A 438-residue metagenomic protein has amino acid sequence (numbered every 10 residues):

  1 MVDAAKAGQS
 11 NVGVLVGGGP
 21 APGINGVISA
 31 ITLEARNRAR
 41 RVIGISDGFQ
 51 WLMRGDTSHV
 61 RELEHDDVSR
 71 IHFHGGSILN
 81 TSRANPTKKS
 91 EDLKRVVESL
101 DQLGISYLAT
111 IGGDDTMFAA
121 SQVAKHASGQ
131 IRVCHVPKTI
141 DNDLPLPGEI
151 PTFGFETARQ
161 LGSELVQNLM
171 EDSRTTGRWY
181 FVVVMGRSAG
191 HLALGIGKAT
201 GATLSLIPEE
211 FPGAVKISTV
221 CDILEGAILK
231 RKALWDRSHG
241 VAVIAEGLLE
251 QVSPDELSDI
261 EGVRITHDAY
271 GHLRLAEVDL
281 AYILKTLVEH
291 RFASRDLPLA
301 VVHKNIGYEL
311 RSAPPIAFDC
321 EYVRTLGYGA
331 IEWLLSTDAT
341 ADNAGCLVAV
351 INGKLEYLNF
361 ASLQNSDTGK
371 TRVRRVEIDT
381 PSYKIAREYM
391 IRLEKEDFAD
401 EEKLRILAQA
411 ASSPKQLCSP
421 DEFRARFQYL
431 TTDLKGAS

Functional and structural regions predicted by a protein language model:
M1-A5, L52-L108, T116, I140 (+1 more regions): Glycine-rich oxoanion-binding loops at beta->alpha junctions
V2-D56: N-terminal phosphate-binding or glycine-rich loops at protein starts, especially the Walker A/P-loop of NTPases
N11-V14, I71-R83, K138-I150, T175-G177 (+1 more regions): Gly-rich Lys/Arg/Thr-decorated short loops/hinges at beta-loop-alpha junctions or inter-strand turns that position
G17-G19, R40, I45-Q50, R83-A84 (+6 more regions): Short, ordered loop/turn segments at secondary-structure junctions
A21-I31, L52-M53, S90-D92, I111-S121 (+4 more regions): Short glycine/serine/threonine-rich phosphate/pyrophosphate-binding segments that cradle anionic phosphate groups
S99, Y107-G112, F118-Q122, H126-C134 (+2 more regions): Accessory alpha-helical/coil subdomains and C-terminal extensions that flank or cap enzyme catalytic cores
L257-S438: C-terminal non-catalytic interaction/assembly regions of soluble proteins
